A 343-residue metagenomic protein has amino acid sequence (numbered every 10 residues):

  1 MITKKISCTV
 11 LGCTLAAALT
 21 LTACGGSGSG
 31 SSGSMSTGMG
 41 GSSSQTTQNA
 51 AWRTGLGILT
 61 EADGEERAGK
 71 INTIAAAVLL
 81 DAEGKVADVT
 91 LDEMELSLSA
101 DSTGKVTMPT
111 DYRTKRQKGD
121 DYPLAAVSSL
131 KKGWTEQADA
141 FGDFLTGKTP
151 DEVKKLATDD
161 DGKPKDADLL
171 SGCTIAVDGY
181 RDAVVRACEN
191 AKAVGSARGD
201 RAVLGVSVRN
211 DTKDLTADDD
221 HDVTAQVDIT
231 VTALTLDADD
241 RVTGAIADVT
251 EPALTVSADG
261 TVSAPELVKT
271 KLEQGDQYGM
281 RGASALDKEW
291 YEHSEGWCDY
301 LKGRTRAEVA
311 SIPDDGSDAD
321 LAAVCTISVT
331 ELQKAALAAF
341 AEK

Functional and structural regions predicted by a protein language model:
M1-L11: Bacterial N-terminal signal peptides that target proteins for export
L15-A17: A composition-driven surface/loop motif
L19-A23: C-terminal motif of bacterial Sec signal peptides marking the signal peptidase cleavage site
G25-G28: Bacterial signal peptide processing site
G30-Q48: Low-complexity, Pro/Thr/Ser/Glu-rich flexible segments characteristic of extracytoplasmic/periplasmic regions
T46-K343: Active-site- and interface-proximal helix/loop "cap" or "latch" segments in soluble metabolic and energy-transducing
